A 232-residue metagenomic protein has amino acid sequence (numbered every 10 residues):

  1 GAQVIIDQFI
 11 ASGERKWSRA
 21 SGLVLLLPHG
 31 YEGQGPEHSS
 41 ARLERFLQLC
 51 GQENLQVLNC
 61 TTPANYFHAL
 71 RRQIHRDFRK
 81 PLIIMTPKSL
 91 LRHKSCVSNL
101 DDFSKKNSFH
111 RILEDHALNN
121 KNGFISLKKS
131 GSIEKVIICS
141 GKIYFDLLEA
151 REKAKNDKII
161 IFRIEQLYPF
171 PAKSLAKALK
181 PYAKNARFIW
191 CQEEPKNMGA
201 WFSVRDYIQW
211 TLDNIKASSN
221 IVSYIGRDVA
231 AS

Functional and structural regions predicted by a protein language model:
G1, Q56-T61: Extended catalytic/binding region for NAD+/ADP-ribose chemistry, centered on the ART fold
G1-R19, E37-E44, H68: Thiamine diphosphate
I10, E14, R71, A176-K180: Generic structural signal for well-ordered alpha-helical scaffold segments
W17-G22, P28-Q48, R76-R79, R92-S232: Thiamine diphosphate
G51-Q52: Short glycine-enriched loop/turn motifs at secondary-structure junctions
N59, A64-C96: Structural signature of the thiamine diphosphate
